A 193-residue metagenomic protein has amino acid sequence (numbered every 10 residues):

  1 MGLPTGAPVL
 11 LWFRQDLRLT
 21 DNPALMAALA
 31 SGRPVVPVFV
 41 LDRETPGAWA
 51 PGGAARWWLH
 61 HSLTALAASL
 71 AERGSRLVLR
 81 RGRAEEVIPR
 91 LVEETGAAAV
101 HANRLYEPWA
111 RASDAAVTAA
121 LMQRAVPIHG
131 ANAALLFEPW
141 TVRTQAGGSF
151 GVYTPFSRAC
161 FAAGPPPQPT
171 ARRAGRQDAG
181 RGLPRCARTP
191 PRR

Functional and structural regions predicted by a protein language model:
M1-S75: N-terminal beta-strand-loop-alpha-helix module at the start of alpha/beta ligand-binding or catalytic domains
P4, G147-R193: Glycine/tryptophan-enriched, flexible segments
W12, W57-W58, A102, W140 (+1 more regions): Tryptophan-centered motif/residue detector
F13-R14, R80-G82, A102-N103: Short His-Asn-centered micro-motif
V36-V38, L77-R80, H129-A131: General small-molecule cofactor/ligand-binding pocket signal
R43-A99, P108-A112, A119: N-terminal Rossmann-like or analogous alpha/beta NTP/dinucleotide-binding catalytic cores that position adenine
P46-G47, A71-L77, D114, L135-V142 (+2 more regions): Low-complexity, flexible helical/coil segments
A84-R158: Active-site neighborhoods of enzyme catalytic cores
